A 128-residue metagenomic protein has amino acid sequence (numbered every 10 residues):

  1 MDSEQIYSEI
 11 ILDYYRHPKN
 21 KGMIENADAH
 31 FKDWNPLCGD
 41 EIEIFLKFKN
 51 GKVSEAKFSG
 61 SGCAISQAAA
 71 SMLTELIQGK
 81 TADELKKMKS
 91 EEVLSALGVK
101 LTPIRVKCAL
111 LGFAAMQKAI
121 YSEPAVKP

Functional and structural regions predicted by a protein language model:
M1-E25, F31, S54, K80-P128: C-terminal binding/interaction regions
E4, S8, N35-L37, S66: Hydrophobic alpha-helical segments and helix-packing faces
N26, G39-E41, V53, A68: Short connector loops at helix/strand junctions that flank enzyme active sites, especially segments positioning acidic
N35, D40-N50: Short beta-strand elements
C38, G60-A69: Short, thiol/selenol-centered motifs that function as redox-active sites or metal-ligating centers
K52-G60: Immediate flanking context of iron-sulfur cluster ligation sites
A69-K80: Alpha-helical support elements that line or immediately flank enzyme active sites and cofactor-binding pockets
